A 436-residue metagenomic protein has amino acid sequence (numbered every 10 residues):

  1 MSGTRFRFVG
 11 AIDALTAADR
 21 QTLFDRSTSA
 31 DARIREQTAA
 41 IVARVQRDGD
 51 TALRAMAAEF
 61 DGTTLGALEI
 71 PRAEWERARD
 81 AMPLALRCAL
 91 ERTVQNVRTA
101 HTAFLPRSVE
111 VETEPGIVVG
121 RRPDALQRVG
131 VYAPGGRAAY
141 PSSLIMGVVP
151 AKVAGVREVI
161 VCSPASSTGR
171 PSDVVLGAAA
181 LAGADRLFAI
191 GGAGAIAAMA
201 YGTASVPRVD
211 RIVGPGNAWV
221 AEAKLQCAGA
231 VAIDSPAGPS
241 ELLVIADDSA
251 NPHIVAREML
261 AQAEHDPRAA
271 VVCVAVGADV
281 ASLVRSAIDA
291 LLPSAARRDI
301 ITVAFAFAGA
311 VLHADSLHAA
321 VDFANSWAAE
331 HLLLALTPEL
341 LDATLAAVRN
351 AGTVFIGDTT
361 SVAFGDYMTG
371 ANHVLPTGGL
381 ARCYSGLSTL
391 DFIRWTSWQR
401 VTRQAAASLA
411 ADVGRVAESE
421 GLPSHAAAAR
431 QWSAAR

Functional and structural regions predicted by a protein language model:
M1-Q127: N-terminal Rossmann-like NAD(P)+-binding subdomain of aldehyde/semialdehyde dehydrogenases
T4-A14, R186-G191, V311-S316: Short acidic-hydrophobic, aromatic-tinged amphipathic segments that line or gate anion-handling sites
V111-G177: Conserved small-residue-rich beta-alpha loop and adjacent elements that most often cradle the phosphate/pyrophosphate
R157-S167, V271-A278, V284, G357: Short internal beta-strands
G183-A270: Conserved NAD(P)+-binding/catalytic subdomain of aldehyde/semialdehyde dehydrogenases
S235-F307, V311: A conserved active-site cap/scaffold subdomain adjacent to cofactor or substrate pockets
S326-R436: C-terminal core of ALDH-fold dehydrogenases
